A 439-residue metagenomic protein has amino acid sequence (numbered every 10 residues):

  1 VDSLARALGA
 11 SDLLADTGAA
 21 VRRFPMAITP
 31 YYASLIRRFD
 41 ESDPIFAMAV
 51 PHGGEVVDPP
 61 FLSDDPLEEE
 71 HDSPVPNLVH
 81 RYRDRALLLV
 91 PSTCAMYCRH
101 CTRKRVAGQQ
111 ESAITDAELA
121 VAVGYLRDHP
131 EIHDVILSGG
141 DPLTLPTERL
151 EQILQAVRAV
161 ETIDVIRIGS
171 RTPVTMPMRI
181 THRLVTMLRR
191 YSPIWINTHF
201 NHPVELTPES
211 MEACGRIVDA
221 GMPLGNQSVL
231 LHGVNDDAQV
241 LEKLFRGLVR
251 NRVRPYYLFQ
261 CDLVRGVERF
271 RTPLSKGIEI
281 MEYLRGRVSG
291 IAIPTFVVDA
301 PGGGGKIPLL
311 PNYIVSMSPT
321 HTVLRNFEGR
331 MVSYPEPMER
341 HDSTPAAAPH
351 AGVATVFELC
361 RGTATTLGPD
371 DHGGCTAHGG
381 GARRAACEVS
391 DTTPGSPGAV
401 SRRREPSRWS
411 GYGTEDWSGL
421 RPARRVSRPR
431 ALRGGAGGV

Functional and structural regions predicted by a protein language model:
V1-H80: Flexible, acidic/Gly-rich N-terminal and inter-domain linker regions that tether and position cofactor-handling modules
V1-T29, P319-V439: Radical SAM enzyme core and accessory elements
P25-I28, D72-R103: N-terminal pre-triad scaffold of radical SAM enzymes
C101-A113: Iron-sulfur (Fe-S) cluster-binding segments and ferredoxin-like electron-carrier domains, especially [2Fe-2S]
E111, T115-E118, H129: Intrinsically disordered, low-complexity linker/loop segments enriched in Gly/Pro and charged/polar residues
A120-D134, L143-V288: Conserved AdoMet/S-adenosylmethionine-binding subsite of the radical SAM
L150-V157, L310-S318: Short, electropositive alpha-helical surface patch
K276-M317: A C-terminal junction/extension of Radical SAM enzymes
